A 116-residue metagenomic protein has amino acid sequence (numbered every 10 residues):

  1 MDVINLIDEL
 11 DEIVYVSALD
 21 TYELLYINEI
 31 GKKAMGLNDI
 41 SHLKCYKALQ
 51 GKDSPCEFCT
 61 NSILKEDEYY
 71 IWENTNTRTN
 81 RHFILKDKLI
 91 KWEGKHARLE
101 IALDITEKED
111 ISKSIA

Functional and structural regions predicted by a protein language model:
M1-Y22, E29: Sensory modules in modular signal-transduction proteins
I4, D8, D39, E109 (+1 more regions): Signal-transmission coiled-coil "S-helix" linker that connects upstream sensory/regulatory modules
V16, K86-L89, A102: Sensory input modules used in signal transduction, predominantly PAS/LOV/GAF but also related non-catalytic regulatory
G31-S41: PAS/PAS-like sensory domain cap-loop motif
A34-M35, A48, I111: Residues that scaffold the ATP/ADP-binding catalytic core of kinase and kinase-like folds
K47-T75: Terminal output helix/cap of sensory domains in signal transduction proteins
K65-I84, I90-H96: Per-ARNT-Sim (PAS) sensory domains and their PAS-associated C-terminal
K95-A116: Sensory coupling linkers of modular signal transduction proteins
